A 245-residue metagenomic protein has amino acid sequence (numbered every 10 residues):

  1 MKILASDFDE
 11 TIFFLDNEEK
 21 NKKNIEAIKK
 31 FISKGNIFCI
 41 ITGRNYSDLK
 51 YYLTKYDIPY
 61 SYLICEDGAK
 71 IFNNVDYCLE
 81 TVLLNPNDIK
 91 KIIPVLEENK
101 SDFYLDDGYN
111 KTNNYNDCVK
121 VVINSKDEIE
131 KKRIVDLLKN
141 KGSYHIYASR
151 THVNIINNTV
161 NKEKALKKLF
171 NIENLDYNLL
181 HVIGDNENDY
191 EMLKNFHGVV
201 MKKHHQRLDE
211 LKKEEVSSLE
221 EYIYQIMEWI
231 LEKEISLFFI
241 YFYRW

Functional and structural regions predicted by a protein language model:
M1-I3, I156, E163-W245: Mg2+-dependent phosphoryl-transfer enzymes with acidic/Ser/Thr/Gly-rich catalytic loops
K2-N17: Asp-based phosphoryl-transfer active-site loop
T11, Y46, N188: Conserved Rossmann-like nucleotide-cofactor binding loop
F14-E18, I40-I41, T81, N158-T159 (+1 more regions): Short, flexible loop segments at the rims of nucleotide/cofactor-binding pockets, characterized by
N17-E18, Y51-T54, I134-V135, K194-N195 (+1 more regions): Short amphipathic alpha-helical segments
E19-Y109: Active-site phosphate-binding/coordination module
Y56-P59, D67, K141-G142, K194-F196 (+1 more regions): Short, structured coil segments at secondary-structure junctions
V95-N195, K203: Conserved acidic, metal-coordinating active-site core of Asp-based, Mg2+-dependent phosphoryl-transfer enzymes
